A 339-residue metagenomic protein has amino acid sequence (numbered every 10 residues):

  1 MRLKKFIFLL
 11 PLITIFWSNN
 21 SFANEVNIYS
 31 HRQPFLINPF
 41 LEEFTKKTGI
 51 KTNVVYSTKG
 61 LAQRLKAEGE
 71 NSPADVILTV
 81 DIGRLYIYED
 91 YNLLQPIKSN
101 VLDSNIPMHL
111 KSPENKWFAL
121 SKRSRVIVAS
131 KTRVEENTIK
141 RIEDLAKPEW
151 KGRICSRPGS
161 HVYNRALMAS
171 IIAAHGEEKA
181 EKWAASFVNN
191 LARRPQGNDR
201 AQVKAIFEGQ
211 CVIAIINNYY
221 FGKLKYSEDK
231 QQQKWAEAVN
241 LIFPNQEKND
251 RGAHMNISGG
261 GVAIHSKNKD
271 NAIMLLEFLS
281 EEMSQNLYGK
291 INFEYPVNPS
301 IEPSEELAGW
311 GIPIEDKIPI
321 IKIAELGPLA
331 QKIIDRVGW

Functional and structural regions predicted by a protein language model:
A23-Y86: Early extracytoplasmic/lumenal segment of secretory-pathway proteins
Y29-R32, P113, A129-K131, N137 (+3 more regions): Short beta-strand->loop
S72-I77, Q95-I127, E143, I154-S156: A structural signal for short loop-to-beta-strand junctions that line the ligand-binding cleft of periplasmic/secreted
L94-D103, K116-F118, E143, K230-H254: Short beta-strand->loop
V126-R133, Q246, M255-N268, L287-I291: A bilobed periplasmic-binding-protein/Venus flytrap-type ligand-binding module shared by bacterial periplasmic
T132-K140, I172-E181, S266-A272: Short helix-loop capping/hinge motifs at secondary-structure junctions, enriched in acidic/polar residues
S170, H175-P244: Ligand-binding pocket segment of bilobal, Venus flytrap-like solute-binding proteins
F278-W339: Extracellular/periplasmic juxtamembrane helices and adjacent flexible linkers that interface with membrane partners
